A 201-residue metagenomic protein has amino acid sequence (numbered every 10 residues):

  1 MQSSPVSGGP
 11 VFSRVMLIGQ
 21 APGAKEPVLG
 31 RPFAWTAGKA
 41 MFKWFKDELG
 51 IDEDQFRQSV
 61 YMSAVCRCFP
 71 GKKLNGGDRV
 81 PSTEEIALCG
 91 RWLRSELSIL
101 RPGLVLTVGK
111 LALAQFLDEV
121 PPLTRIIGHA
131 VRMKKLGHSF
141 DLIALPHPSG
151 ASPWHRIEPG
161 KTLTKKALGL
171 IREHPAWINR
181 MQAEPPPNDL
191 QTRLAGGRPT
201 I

Functional and structural regions predicted by a protein language model:
M1-H129, M133-M181: A polyanion-binding, active-site-adjacent surface
G150-P153, N179-G197, I201: Extended, histidine- and acidic-residue-enriched regions that form the cofactor-binding/catalytic faces
